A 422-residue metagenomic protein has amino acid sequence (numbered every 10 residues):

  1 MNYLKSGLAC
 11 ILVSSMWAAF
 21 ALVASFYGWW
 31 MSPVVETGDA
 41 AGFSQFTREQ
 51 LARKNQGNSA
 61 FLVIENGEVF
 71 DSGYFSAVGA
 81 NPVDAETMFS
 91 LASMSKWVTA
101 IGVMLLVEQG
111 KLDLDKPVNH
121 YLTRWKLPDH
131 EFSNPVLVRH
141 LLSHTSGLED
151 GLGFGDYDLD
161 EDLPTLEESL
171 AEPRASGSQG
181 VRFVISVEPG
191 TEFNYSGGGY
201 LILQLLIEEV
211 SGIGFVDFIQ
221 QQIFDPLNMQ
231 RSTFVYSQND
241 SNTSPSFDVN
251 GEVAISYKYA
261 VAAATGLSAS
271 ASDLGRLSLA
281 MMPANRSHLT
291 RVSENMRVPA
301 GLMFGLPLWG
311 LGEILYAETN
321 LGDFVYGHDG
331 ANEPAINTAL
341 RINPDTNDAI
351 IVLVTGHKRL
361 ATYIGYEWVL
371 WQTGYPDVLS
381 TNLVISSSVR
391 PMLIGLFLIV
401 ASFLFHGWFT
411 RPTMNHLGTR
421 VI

Functional and structural regions predicted by a protein language model:
N2-Y74, I255-I422: Catalytic loop of the DD-peptidase/beta-lactamase superfamily, centered on the K-T-G motif and neighboring
W17-G28, D71, G79-S196, A361: Active-site-proximal loop and beta-strand segments within enzyme catalytic domains
V35-G42, R53-N55, S59, V83-V98 (+7 more regions): Extracytoplasmic/periplasmic, Sec-exported soluble proteins
G42, F46, S93, V98 (+11 more regions): Extracytoplasmic/secreted proteins, especially bacterial periplasmic and envelope-associated proteins
E65, V69, V118, F234-S241: Short, solvent-exposed turn/loop segments enriched in Gly/Ser/Thr/Pro and often Arg
D84-M88, M104, L127, D156 (+6 more regions): Surface-exposed beta-strand edges and their flanking turn/coil or helix-capping segments
H130-G327, E333: Short, surface-exposed loop or secondary-structure junction motifs that flank catalytic or metal-binding residues
